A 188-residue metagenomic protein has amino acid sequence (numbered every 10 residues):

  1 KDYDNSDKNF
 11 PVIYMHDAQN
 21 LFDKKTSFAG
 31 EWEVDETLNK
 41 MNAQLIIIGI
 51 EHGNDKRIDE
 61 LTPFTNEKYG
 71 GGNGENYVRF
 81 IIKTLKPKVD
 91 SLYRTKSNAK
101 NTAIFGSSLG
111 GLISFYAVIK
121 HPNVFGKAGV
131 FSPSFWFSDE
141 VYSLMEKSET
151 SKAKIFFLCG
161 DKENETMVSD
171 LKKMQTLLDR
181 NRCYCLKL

Functional and structural regions predicted by a protein language model:
K1-L188: Non-catalytic cap/lid and distal C-terminal segments of serine-dependent acyl enzymes
